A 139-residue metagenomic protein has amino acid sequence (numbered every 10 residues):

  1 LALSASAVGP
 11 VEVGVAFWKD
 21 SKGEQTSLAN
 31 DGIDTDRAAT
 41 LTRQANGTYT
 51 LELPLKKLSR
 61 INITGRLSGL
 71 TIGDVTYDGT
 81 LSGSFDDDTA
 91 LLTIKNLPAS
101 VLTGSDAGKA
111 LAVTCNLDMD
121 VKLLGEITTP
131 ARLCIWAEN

Functional and structural regions predicted by a protein language model:
L1-S6: Sec-dependent N-terminal signal peptides of Gram-positive bacterial secreted proteins and lipoproteins
A7-N139: N-terminal soluble domains immediately following signal/targeting peptides that reside in extracytoplasmic
